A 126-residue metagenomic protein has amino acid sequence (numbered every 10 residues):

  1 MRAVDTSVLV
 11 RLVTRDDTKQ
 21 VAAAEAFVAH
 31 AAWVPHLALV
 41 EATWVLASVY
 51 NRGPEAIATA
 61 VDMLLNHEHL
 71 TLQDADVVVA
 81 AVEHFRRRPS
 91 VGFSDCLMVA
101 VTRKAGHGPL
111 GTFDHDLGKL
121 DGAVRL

Functional and structural regions predicted by a protein language model:
M1, V99-L126: Acidic, PIN/NYN-like endoribonuclease modules and their adjacent C-terminal/linker elements
M1-V34, Y50-A58, D62: Short, well-structured N-terminal submotif of metal-dependent ribonuclease cores
V4-D5, V34-P35, V91-G92, D114-H115 (+1 more regions): Histidine- and aromatic-rich ligand-binding microenvironments
V10, T43-A47, D62-L65, V82 (+1 more regions): Amphipathic alpha-helical segments within well-ordered protein domains
T18, A32-W33, H69, S90 (+2 more regions): Generic structural signal for secondary-structure transition and capping sites
H69-G111: Active-site neighborhoods of divalent-metal-dependent phosphate/nucleic-acid chemistry enzymes
